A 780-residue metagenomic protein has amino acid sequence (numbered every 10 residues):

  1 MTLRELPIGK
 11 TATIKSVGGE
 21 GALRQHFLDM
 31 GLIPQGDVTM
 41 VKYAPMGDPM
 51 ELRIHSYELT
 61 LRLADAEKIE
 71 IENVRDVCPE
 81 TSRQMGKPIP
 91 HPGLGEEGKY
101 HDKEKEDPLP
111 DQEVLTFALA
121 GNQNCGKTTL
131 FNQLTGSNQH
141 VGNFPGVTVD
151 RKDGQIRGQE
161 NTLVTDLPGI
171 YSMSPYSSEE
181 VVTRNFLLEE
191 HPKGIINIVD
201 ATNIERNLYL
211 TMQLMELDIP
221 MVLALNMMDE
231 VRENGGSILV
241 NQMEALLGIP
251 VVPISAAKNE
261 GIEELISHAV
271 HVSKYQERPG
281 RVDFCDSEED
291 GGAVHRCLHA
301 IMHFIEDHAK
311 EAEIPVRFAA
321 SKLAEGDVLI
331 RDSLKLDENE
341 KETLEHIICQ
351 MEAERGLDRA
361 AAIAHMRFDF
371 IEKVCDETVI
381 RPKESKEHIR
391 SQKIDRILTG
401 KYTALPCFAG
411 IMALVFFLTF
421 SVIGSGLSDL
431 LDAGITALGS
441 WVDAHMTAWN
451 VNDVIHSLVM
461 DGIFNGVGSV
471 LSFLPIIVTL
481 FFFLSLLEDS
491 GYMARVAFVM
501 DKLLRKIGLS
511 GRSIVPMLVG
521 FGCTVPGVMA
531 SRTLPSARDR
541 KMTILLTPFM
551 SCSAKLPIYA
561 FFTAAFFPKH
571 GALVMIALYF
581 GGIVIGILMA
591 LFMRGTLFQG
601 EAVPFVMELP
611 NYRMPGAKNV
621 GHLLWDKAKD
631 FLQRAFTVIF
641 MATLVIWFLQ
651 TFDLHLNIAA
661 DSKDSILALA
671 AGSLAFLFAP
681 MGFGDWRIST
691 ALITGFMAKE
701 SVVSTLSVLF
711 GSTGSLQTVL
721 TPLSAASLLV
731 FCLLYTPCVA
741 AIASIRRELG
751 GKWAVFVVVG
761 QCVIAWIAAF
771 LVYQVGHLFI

Functional and structural regions predicted by a protein language model:
H91-S172: Conserved G1/Walker A P-loop phosphate-binding module
Q159, V182-V251, I558: Conserved C-terminal guanine-recognition region of P-loop GTPase G domains, centered on the G4
V231-D286: Canonical P-loop GTPase G-domain recognition
Y275, R281-W449, I658, S662-L667: Extended helical scaffolds that flank P-loop GTPase cores
A361-H365, R381, V422-I463, I507 (+3 more regions): Extended, low-charge hydrophobic alpha-helical regions
C407-L418, L480-S485, T563-A565, L578-M593 (+3 more regions): Hydrophobic core segments of alpha-helical transmembrane domains in multi-pass membrane transport and ion-translocation
A433, A437-W441, A494-T524, Q599-L623 (+1 more regions): Juxtamembrane inter-helical linkers in multi-pass membrane proteins
S553-I576, A740-G750, L771-I780: Transmembrane helix-loop junctions at the membrane interface of multipass transporters and ion channels
